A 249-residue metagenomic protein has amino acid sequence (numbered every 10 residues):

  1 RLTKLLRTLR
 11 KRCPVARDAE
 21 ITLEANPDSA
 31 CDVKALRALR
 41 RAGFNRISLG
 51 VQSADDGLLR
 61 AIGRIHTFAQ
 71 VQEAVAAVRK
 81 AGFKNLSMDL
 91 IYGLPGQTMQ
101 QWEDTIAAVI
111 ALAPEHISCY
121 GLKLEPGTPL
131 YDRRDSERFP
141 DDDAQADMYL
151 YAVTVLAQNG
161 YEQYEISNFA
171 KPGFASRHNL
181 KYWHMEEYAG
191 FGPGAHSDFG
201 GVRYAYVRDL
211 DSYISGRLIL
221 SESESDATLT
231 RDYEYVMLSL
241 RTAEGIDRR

Functional and structural regions predicted by a protein language model:
R1-R249: C-terminal scaffold of the Radical SAM
